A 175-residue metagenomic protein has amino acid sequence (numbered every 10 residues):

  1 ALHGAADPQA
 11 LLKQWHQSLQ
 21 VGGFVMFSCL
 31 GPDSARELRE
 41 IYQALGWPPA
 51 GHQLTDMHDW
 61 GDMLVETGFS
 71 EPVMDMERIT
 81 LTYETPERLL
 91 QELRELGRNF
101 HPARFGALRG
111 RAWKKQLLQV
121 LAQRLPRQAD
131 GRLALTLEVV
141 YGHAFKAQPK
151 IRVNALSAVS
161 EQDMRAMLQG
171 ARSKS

Functional and structural regions predicted by a protein language model:
A1-Q9, C29: A short SAM/SAH-binding and catalytic strip from SAM-dependent methyltransferases
Q9-F24: A short glycine-rich, Lys/Arg-flanked "PGG" loop and its adjoining helix->strand segment in the class I
K13-W15, Q43-A44, E161: Glycine-rich, phosphate-binding/catalytic loops in enzymes
G22-R88, E95-R109: Conserved catalytic/acceptor-binding region of the Class I
E87-S175: C-terminal lobe and adjacent flexible extensions of AdoMet/dcAdoMet transferase-like proteins
